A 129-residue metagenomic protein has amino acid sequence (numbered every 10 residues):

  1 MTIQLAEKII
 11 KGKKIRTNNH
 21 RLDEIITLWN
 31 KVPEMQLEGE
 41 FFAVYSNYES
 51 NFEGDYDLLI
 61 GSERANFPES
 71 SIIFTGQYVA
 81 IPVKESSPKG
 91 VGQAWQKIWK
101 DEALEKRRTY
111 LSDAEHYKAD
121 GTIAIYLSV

Functional and structural regions predicted by a protein language model:
M1-V129: A solvent-exposed interaction/effector surface
